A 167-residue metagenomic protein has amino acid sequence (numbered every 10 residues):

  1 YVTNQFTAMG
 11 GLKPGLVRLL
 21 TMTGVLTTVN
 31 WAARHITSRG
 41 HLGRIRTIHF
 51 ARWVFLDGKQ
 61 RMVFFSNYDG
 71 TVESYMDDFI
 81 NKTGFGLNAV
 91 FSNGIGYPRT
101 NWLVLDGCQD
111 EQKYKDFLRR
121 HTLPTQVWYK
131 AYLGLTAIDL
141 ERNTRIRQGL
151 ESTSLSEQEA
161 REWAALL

Functional and structural regions predicted by a protein language model:
Y1-H49, D57-R61, N67-V72, L105-L167: Short S/T/G/P-rich N-terminal loop/turn motif that feeds into the first structured element of a domain
V54: Aromatic/basic-lined ligand-recognition segments that form π-stacking hydrophobic pockets flanked by Lys/Arg to engage
D69-L105: An amphipathic, aromatic/His-enriched active-site/gating alpha helix that lines ligand/cofactor pockets
